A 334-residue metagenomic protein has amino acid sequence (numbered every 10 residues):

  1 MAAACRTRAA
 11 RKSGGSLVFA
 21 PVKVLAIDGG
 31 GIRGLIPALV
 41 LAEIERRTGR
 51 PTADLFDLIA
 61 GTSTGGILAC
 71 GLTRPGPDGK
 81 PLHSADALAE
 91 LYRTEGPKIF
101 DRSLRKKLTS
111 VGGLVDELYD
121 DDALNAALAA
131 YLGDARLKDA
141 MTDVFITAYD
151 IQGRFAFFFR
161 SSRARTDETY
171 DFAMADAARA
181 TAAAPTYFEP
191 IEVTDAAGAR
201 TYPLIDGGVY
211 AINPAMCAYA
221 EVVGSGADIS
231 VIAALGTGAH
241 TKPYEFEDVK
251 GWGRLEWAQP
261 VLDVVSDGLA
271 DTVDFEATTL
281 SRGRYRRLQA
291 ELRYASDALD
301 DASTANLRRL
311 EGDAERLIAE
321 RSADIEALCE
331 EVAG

Functional and structural regions predicted by a protein language model:
A2-G334: Conserved catalytic cores and adjacent C-terminal regulatory segments of lipid-metabolizing esterases/lipases
